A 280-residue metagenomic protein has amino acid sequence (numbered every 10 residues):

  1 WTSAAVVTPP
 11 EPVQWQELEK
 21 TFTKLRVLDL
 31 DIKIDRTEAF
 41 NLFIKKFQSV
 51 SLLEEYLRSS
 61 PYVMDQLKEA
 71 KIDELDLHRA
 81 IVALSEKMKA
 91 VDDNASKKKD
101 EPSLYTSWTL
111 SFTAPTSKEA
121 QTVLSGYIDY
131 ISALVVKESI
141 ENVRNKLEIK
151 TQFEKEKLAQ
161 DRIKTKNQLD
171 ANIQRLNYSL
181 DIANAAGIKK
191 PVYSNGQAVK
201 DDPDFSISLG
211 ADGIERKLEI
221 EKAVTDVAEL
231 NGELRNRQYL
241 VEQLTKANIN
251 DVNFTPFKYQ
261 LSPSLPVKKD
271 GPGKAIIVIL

Functional and structural regions predicted by a protein language model:
W1-I44, I173-Y193, Q260: Short, glycine-rich, amphipathic interfacial segments at transmembrane boundaries or analogous
T2-T8, S107-T113, P256-S262: Soluble periplasmic/extracytoplasmic beta-strand elements of cell-envelope proteins
E11-W15, K118-A120, V267: Residue-level signal for secondary-structure boundary sites
E17, D100-P102, V267-G271: Short, solvent-exposed polar/charged micro-motifs at secondary-structure junctions
V27, K146-K150, Y259: Short alpha-helical linear motifs
L30-L67: Low-complexity, serine/threonine/proline-enriched polar segments
L57-T245: Soluble oligomerization/assembly scaffold segments of membrane-associated complexes
Y239-L280: Interfacial amphipathic helix/helix-coil modules that most often lie immediately N-terminal to a transmembrane helix
